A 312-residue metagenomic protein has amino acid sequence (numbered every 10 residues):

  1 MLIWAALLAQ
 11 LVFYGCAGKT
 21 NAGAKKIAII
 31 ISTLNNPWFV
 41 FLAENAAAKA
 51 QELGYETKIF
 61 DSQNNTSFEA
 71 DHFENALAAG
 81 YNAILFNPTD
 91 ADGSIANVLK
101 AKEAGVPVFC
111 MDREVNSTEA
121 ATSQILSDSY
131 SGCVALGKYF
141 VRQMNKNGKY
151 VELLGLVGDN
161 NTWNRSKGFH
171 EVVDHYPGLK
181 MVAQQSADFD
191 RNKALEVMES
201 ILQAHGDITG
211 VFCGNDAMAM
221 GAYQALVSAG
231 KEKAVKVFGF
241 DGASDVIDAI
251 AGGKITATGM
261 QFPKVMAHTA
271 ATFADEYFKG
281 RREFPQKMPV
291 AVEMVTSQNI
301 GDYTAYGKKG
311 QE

Functional and structural regions predicted by a protein language model:
M1-K26, E52, A96-V106, G301 (+1 more regions): Short, low-complexity disordered leader/linker segments with a strong preference for bacterial N-terminal type II
K26-L53, T57-N75, A79-Y81, N87-A91 (+3 more regions): Extracytoplasmic "Venus flytrap"
A28-I30, F39, K58-F60, A83-N87 (+7 more regions): Structural recognition of the beta-strand scaffold that forms the well-ordered cores of secreted hydrolase catalytic
W38-Y55, G132-L136, N160-L179, K193 (+3 more regions): Short, solvent-exposed amphipathic alpha-helices that sit in or adjacent to ligand/effector-binding or catalytic
E69, I125-Y150, W163-N164, K193-L195 (+2 more regions): Hydrophobic alpha-helical segments within soluble ligand-binding/sensing domains
A83-K102, F169, A183, A187-D248: Hydrophobic alpha-helical
A91-S131, Y139-R142, K149, D241-A251 (+3 more regions): Flexible loop/hinge segments that line or gate small-molecule binding clefts
L153, V157-N161, V172-V173, F262-E312: Hinge/cleft segment of the Venus flytrap/periplasmic-binding protein
